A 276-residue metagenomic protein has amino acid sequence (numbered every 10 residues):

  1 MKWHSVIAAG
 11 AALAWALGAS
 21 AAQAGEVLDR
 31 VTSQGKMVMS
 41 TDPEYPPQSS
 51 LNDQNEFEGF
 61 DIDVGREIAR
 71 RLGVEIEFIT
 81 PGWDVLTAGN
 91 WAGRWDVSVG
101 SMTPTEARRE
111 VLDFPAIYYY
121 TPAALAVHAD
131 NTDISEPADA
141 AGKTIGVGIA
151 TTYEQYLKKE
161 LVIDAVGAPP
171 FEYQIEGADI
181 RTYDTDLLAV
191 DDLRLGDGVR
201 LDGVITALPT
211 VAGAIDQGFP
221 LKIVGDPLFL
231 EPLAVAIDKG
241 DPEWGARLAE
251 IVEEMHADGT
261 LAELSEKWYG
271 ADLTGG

Functional and structural regions predicted by a protein language model:
A24-S101, R247-L248, M255-E263, K267: Extracytoplasmic small-molecule ligand-binding "clamshell" domains of the periplasmic binding protein/Venus flytrap
E26, T152-Q174, I180, F219 (+2 more regions): Ligand-binding clefts/hinges and TM-proximal coupling segments of bilobed small-molecule sensing domains
V38-P46, F57-R70, A124-G177, R181-D184 (+1 more regions): Bilobed "Venus flytrap"/periplasmic-binding protein-like clamshell domains and structurally analogous long
P43, Y119-V127, Y173-I175, L208 (+2 more regions): Periplasmic-binding protein-like
D63-R71, N131-D133, A138-Y153, A212 (+1 more regions): Extended ligand-binding regions for polar small-molecule ligands
R66, R70, E75-D139, P227: Acidic, polar ligand-binding/catalytic clefts
E77-A88, T132-S135, E172-D192, E231: Short helix-initiation/N-cap motifs at beta->coil->alpha
V85, M102-E110, Q155-D164, D191-F229: A ligand-binding cleft/hinge motif common to bilobed small-molecule-binding domains
